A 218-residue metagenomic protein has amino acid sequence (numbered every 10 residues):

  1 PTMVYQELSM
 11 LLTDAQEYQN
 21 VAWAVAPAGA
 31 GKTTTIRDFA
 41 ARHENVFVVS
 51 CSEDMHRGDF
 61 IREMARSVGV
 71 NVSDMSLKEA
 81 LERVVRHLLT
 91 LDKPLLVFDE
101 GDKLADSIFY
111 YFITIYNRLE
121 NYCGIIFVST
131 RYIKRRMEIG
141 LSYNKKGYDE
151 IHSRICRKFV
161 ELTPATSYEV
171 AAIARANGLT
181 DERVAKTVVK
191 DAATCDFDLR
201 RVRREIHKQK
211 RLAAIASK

Functional and structural regions predicted by a protein language model:
P1-Q19, H207-K218: A short, basic N-terminal segment
E17-D38, S52-E53: Walker A/P-loop nucleotide-binding motif
V21-V25, F47, V97: Short hydrophobic/aromatic beta-strand immediately N-terminal to the Walker A/P-loop
W23-A28, L104, Y116-G147: Sensor-1/coupling segment of RecA-like P-loop NTPase cores
V49-E53, I139-G140, K145-H152, C156-Y168: Conserved AAA+ ATPase "SRH/arginine-finger" region at the nucleotide-binding site
G58-D74: Conserved NTP-binding/hydrolysis module of P-loop NTPases
R86-I108, F112, Y116: Conserved P-loop NTPase "ATPase switch" module shared by AAA+ and STAND
E150, R157-K218: C-terminal alpha-helical "lid" subdomain
